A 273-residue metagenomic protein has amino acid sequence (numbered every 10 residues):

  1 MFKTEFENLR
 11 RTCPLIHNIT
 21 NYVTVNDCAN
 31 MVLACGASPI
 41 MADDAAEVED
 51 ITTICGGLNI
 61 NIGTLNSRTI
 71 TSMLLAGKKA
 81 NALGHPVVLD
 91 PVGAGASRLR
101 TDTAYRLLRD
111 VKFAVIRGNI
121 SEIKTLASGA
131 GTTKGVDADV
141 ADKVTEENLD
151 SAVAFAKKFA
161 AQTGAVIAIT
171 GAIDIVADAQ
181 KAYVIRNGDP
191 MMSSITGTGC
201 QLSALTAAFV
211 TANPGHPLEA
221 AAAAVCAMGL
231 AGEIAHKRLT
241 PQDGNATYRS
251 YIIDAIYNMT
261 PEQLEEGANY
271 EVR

Functional and structural regions predicted by a protein language model:
M1-M41: Glycine-rich phosphate/adenosyl-contacting loop at the front of the ribokinase-like
M31, C35-G84, L89: Active-site cofactor/substrate anionic-group-binding motifs, chiefly glycine- and Lys/Arg-rich phosphate-binding loops
T69-G118: Glycine/small-residue-rich loop that forms an oxyanion/phosphate-binding "nest" at active or ligand-binding sites
R100-A182: Conserved phosphate/ATP/ADP-binding segment of small-molecule kinases
I185-T196: Short pre-catalytic strand/loop immediately N-terminal to key active-site residues, enriched for Gly-Thr
T196, L205-Y248: Conserved post-catalytic alpha-helical subdomain immediately downstream of the catalytic base and nucleotide-binding
L230-R273: Charged C-terminal helix
